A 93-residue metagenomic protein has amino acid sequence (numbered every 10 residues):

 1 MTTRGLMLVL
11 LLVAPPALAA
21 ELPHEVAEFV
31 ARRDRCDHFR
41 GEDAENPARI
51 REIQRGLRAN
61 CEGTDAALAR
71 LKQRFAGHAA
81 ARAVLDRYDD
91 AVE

Functional and structural regions predicted by a protein language model:
M1-M7: Bacterial N-terminal signal peptides that target proteins for export
G5, E25-V26, R49: Single-residue recognition of alpha-helix capping/boundary positions
L10-L11: Short S/T/G/P-rich N-terminal loop/turn motif that feeds into the first structured element of a domain
A14-P16: N-terminal signal peptide c-region/cleavage motif recognized by signal peptidases
A19-A27: Cleaved targeting-peptide boundary
R40-E93: Compact alpha-helical subdomains of small soluble proteins
